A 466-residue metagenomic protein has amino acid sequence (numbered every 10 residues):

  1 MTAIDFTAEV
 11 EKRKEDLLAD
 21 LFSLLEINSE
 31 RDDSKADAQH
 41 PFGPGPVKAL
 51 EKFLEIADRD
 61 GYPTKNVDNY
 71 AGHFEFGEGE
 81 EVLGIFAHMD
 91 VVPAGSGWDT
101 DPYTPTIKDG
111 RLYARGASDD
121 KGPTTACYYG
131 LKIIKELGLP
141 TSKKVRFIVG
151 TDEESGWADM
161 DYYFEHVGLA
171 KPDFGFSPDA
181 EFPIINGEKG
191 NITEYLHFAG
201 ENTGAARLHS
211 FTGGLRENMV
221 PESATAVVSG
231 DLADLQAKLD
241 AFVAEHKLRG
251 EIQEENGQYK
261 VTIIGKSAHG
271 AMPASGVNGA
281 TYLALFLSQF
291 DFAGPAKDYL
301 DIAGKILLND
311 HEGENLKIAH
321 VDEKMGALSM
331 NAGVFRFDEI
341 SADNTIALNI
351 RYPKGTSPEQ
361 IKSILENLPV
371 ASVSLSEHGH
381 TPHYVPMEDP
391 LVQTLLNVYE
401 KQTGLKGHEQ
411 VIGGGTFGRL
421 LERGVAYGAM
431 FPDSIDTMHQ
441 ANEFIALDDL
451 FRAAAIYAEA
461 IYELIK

Functional and structural regions predicted by a protein language model:
T2-R115, E136-T141, I263: Acidic/His- and Gly-rich active-site-bordering loop/insert found across diverse amide/peptide-bond hydrolases
L54, T125-K132, D161-F164, H197 (+6 more regions): Predominant activation on well-ordered alpha-helical scaffold segments within soluble catalytic domains
G72-F74, A226, G257-I264, I346-L348 (+1 more regions): A generic structural motif
V82-V149, S155-G156, D173, A441 (+2 more regions): Active-site metal-coordination/substrate-binding segment of hydrolases, especially metallo-dependent peptidases
D120-E201, D240, E312-K324: Acidic/histidine-rich catalytic neighborhood of metal-dependent amide-processing enzymes
N186-T212, E217-K266, G270-M330, S357-S372: Acidic-enriched catalytic cores of C-N bond-cleaving enzymes acting on peptides and small amides
A271-A342, R351-E366, S372-K466: An extended, acidic, His-containing surface patch that forms the Zn2+-binding/catalytic region of metallohydrolases
